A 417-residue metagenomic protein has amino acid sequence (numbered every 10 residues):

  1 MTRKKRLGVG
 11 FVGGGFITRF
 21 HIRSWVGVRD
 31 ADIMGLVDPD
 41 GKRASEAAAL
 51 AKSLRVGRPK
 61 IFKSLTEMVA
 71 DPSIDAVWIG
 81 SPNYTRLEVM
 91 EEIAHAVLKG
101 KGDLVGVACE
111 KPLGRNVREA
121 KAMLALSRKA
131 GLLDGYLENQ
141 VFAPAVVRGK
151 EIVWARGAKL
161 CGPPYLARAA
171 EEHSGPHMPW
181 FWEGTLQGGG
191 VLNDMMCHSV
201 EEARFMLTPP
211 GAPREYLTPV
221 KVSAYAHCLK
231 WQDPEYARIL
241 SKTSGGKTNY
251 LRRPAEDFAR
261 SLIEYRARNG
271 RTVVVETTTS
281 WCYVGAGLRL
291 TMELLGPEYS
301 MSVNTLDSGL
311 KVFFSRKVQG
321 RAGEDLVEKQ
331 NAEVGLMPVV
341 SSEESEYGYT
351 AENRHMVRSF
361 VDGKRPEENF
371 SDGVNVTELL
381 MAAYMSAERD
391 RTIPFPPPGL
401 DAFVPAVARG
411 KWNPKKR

Functional and structural regions predicted by a protein language model:
M1-L54: N-terminal Rossmann-like dinucleotide-binding module
V12, H21, G57-S127, A145: Beta-loop-alpha module in the N-terminal Rossmann-like domain of NAD(P)-dependent dehydrogenases, especially those
A44-A48, E344, G348-E352, L379-D390: Stable alpha-helical structural segments in soluble proteins, enriched in small hydrophobic residues
A51-V56, A94-G106, A155-L160, L207-Y216 (+1 more regions): Alpha-helix termini
G80, T279, E293-G296: Short, well-ordered coil/turn residues at beta-beta hairpins and beta-strand->alpha-helix junctions within
G106-P179, S199-V200: A contiguous active-site-proximal alpha/beta segment in oxidoreductase catalytic domains
P179-G287, S371: Rossmann-like dinucleotide-binding domain that binds NAD(P)(H)
W231-P254, F258-L262, R266-N269, L290-S371 (+2 more regions): C-terminal glycine/acidic-rich active-site capping loop/insertion
